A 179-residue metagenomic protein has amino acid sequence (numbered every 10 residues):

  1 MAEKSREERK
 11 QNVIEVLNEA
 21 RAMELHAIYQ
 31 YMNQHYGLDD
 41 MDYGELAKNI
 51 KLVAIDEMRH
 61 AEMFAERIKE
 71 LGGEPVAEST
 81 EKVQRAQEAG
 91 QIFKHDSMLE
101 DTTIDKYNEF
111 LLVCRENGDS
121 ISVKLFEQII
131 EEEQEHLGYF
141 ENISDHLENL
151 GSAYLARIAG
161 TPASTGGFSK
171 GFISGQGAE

Functional and structural regions predicted by a protein language model:
M1-E179: Iron-associated oxidoreductase/ferritin-like identity signal
